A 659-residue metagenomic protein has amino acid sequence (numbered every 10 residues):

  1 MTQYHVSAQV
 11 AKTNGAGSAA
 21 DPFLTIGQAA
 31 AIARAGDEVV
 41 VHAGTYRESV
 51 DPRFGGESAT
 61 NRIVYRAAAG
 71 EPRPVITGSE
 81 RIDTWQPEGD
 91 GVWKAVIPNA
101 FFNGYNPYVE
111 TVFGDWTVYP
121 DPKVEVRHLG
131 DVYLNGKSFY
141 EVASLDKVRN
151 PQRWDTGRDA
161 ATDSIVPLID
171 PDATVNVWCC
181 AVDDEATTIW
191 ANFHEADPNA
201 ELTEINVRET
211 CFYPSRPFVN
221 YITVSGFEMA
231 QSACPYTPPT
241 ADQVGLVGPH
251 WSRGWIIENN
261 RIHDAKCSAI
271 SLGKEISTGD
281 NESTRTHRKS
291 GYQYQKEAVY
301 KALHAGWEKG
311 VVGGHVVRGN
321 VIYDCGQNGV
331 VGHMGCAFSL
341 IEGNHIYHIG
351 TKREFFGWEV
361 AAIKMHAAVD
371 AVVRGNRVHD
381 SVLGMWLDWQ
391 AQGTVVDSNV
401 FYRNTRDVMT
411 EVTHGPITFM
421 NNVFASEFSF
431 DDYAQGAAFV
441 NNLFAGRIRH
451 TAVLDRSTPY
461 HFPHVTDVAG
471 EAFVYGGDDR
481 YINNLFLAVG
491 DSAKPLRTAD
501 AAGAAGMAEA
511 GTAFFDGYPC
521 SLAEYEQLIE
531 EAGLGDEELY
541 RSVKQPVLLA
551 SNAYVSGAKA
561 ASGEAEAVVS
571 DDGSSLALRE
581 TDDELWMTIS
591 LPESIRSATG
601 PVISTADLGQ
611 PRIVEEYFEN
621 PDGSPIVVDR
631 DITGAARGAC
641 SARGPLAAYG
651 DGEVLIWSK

Functional and structural regions predicted by a protein language model:
Q3-W251, H263, S271, T278-W307 (+5 more regions): Extracellular polysaccharide-degrading/modifying enzymes targeting complex plant/algal/animal polysaccharides
R216, P239, P249, K309-G310 (+6 more regions): Residue-level marker of regulatory loop/turn positions in helix-turn-helix DNA-binding domains and in histidine
N220-A233, R253-C267, S277-A302, E308-N328 (+8 more regions): Right-handed parallel beta-helix
Q243, G326, E359: Beta-rich catalytic cores
G329, D432, P463-H464: A structural signal for the main folded, soluble domain(s) of proteins
A361, F424-F428, P463-G470, A532-G535: Short beta-alpha connecting loops at secondary-structure transitions that line or flank enzyme active sites
G446-H461, A469, S492-R497: Beta-sheet-rich non-transmembrane sensory/scaffold domains
